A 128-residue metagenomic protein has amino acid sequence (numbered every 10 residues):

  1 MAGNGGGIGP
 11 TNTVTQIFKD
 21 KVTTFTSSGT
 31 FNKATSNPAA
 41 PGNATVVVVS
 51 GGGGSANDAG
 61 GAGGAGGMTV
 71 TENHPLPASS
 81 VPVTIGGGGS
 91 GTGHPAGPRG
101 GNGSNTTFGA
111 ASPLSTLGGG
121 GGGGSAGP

Functional and structural regions predicted by a protein language model:
M1-P128: Glycine-biased low-complexity/repetitive sequence motifs
